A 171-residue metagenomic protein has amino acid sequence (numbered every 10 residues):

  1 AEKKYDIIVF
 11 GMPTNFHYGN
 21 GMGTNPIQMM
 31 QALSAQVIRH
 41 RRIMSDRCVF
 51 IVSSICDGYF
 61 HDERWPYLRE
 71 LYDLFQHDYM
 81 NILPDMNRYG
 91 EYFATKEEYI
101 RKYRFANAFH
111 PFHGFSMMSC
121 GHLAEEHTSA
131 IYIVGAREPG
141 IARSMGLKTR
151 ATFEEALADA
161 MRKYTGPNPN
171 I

Functional and structural regions predicted by a protein language model:
A1-Q28: Accessory "access/gating" subregions that flank catalytic or transport cores
K3, T24-A35, S45, K148-E155: Conserved active-site and cofactor/substrate-binding residues in soluble primary-metabolism enzymes
D6, C48, P167-N170: Nucleotide donor/acceptor-binding cores
G11-M12, V52-C56, I133-A136, M145: Active-site proximal loops enriched in glycine and acidic residues that flank catalytic Cys/His/Asp and coordinate
N15-G19, G58-E63, P139-A142: Flexible loop/turn segments at secondary-structure boundaries
G21-T24, E63-L68, M145-T149: Composition- and surface-driven signal marking solvent-exposed, interaction-prone regions in large proteins
I27-Y132: C-terminal catalytic subdomain
S119-I171: Extended hydrophobic packing segments that form well-structured cores
